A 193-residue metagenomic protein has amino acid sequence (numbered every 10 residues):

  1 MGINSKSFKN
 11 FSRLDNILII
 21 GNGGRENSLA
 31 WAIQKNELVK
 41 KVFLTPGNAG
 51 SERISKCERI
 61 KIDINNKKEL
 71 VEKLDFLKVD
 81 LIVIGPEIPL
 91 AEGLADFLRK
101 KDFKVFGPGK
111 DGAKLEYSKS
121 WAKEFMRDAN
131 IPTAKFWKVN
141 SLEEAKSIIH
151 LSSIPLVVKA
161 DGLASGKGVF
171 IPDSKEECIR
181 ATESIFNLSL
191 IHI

Functional and structural regions predicted by a protein language model:
M1-D111: ATP-binding N-terminal substructure of ATP-dependent carboxylate-amine bond-forming enzymes
K35-L38, D75, F103, R127-I131 (+4 more regions): Generic secondary-structure signature for well-ordered alpha-helical cores
R59-N65, W137-S141, P172: Short acidic-hydrophobic, aromatic-tinged amphipathic segments that line or gate anion-handling sites
I82, I191-I193: Conserved small/polar residues in nucleotide/adenosyl-binding loops
I84-A91, P108-Y117, W137-A145, L163-G166: Short, glycine/charge-rich beta-strand/loop segments that flank catalytic centers and engage negatively charged groups
R99-G109, E116, A122-A129: Glycine/small-residue-rich loop that forms an oxyanion/phosphate-binding "nest" at active or ligand-binding sites
T133-K138, L156-I185: Glycine-rich phosphate-binding loop of ATP-grasp-fold ATP-dependent ligases
